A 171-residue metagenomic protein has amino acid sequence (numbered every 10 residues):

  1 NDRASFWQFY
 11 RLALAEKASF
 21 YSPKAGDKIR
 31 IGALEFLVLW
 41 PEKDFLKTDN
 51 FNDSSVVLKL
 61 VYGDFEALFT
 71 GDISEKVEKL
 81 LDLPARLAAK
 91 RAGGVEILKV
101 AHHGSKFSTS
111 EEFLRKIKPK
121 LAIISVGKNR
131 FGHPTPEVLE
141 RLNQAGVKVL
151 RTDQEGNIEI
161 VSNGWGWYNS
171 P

Functional and structural regions predicted by a protein language model:
N1-P171: Non-globular, low-confidence helical/coil segments that flank catalytic cores
